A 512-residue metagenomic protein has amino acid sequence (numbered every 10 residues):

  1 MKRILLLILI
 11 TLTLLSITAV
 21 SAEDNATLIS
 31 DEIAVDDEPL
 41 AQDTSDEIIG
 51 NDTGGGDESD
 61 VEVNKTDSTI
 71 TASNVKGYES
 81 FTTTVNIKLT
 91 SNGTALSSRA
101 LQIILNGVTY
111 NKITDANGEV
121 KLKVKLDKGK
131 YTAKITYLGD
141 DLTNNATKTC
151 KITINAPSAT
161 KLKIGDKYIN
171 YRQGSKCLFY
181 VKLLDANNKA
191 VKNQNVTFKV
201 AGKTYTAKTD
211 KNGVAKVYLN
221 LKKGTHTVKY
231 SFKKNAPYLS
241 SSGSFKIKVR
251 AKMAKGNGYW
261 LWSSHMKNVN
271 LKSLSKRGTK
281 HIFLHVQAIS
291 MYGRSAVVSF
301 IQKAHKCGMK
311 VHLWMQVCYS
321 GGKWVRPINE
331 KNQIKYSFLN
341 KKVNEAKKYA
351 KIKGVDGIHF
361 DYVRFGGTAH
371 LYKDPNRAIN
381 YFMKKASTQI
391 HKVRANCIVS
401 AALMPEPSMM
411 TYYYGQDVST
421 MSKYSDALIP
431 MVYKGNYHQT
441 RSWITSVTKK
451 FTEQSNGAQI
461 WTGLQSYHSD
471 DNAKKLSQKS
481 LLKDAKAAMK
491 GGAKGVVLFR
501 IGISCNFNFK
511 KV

Functional and structural regions predicted by a protein language model:
E23-K76: Low-complexity, acidic Ser/Thr/Pro-rich repeat tracts that form intrinsically disordered stalk/linker regions of very
G77-G93, I135, Y168, R172-N187 (+1 more regions): Beta-strand-rich structural segments
L105, K128-C150, V200, T225-F245: Enriched for extracellular/lumenal, surface-exposed ectodomains of secreted and cell-surface proteins
R250-T279, A401-P405, Q465-Y467, F499: Boundary/entry segment of secreted carbohydrate-active catalytic domains
G256-W260, V297-Q302, K310-K353: Active-site-adjacent "subsite" loops/lids of carbohydrate-active enzymes
Y259-W262, H312-Q316, A378-G415, A458-S469: Aromatic-lined carbohydrate-recognition surfaces of secreted/lumenal glycan-active proteins
L284-S290, D356, F360-D361, Y413-S442 (+1 more regions): Aromatic- and acid-rich polysaccharide-binding/catalytic face of secreted or lumenal carbohydrate-active enzymes
P430-R441, A458-V512: Substrate-binding cleft of secreted/luminal carbohydrate-active enzymes
